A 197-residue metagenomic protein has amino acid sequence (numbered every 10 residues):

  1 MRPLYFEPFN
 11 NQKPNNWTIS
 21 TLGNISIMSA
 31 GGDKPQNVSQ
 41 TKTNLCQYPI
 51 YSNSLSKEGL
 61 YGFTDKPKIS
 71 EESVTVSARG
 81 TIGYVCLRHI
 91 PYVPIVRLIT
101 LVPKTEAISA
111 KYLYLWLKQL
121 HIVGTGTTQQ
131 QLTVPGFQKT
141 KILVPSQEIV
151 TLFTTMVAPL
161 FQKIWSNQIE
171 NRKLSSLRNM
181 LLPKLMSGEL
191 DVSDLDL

Functional and structural regions predicted by a protein language model:
M1-P35, N44-S56, L143-L152, A158-V192: Non-catalytic DNA-recognition/assembly elements of restriction-modification systems
T18-P145, D196: DNA target-recognition domains and sequence-specific DNA-contacting regions of bacterial/archaeal
Y92, L152-F153: Aromatic-residue hotspot detector
L98-V102, F153, K163: Short histidine-centered catalytic/ligand-binding loop motif
